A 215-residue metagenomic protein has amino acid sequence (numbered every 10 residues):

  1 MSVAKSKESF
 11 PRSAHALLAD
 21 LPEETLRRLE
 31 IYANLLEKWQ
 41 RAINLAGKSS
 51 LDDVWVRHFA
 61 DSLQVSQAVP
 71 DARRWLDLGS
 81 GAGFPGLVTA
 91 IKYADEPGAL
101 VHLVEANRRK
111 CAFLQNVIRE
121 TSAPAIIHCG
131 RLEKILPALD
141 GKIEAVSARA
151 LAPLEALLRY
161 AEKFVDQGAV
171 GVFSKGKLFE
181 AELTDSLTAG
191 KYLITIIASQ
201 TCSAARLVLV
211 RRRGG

Functional and structural regions predicted by a protein language model:
M1-L76, R109-A123: Class I SAM-dependent transferase core
L36, T89, K175: Residue-level signal for inorganic ion chemistry
L63-A148, L158: Conserved SAM/SAH cofactor-binding pocket of Class I
L100, P124-I126, V170, Y192-T195: Conserved beta-strand segments of alpha/beta enzyme cores
E105-R109, P153, G176: Short beta->alpha hinge that forms the Motif I/post-I loop of the SAM-binding pocket
I127, G176-G215: Active-site capping/gating segments
L158-V170: A short glycine-rich, Lys/Arg-flanked "PGG" loop and its adjoining helix->strand segment in the class I
G168-L178: Conserved beta-strand signature within the Rossmann-like core of class I S-adenosyl-L-methionine
